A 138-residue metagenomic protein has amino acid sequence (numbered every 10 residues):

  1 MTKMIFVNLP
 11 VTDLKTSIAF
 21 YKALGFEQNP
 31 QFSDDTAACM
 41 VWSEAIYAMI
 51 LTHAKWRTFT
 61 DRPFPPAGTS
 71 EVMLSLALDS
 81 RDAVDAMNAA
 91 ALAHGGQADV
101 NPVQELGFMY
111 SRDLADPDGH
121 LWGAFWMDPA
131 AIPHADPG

Functional and structural regions predicted by a protein language model:
M1-I18, M73-L76, M127-G138: N-terminal beta-strand motif that seeds the catalytic metal site of vicinal oxygen chelate
M4-T12, M40-V41, R62-A90, Y110-A115: Vicinal oxygen chelate
N8-W56: Core segments of cupin and vicinal oxygen chelate
S17, Y21, V84, A91: Hydrophobic pocket/interface hotspot
T36-A38, R57, G107-F108, A135: Short secondary-structure capping/turn micro-motifs that flank functional sites
Y47-A48, A67, D118: Short, hinge-like loop/turn segments at secondary-structure boundaries
K55-R62, A131-H134: A short, acidic/glycine-rich surface segment
N88-G138: Vicinal oxygen chelate
